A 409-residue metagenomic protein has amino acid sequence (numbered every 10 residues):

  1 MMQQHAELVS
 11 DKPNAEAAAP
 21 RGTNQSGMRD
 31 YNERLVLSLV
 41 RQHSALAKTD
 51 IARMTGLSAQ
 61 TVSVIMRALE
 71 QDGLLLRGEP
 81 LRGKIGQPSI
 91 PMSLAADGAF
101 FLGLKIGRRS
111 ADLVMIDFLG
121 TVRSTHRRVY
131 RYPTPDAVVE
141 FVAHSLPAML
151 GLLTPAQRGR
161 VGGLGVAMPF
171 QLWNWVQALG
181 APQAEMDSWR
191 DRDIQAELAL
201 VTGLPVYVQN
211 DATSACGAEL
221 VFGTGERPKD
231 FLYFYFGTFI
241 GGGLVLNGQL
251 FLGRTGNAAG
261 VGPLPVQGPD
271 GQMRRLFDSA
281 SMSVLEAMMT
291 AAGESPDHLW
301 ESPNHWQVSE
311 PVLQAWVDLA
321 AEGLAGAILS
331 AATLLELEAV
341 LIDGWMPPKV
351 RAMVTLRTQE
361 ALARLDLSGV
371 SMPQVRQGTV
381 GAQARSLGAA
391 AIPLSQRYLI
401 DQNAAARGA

Functional and structural regions predicted by a protein language model:
M1-P80, K84-R127, P133-P155, G159 (+2 more regions): ATP-binding/phosphotransfer module of carbohydrate and carboxylate kinases, centering on a glycine-rich
V9, T125-R127, P133-V138, M186-R190 (+1 more regions): Glycine/GP-enriched mid-protein hinge/lid loop-to-helix segment characteristic of carbohydrate kinases
F101-K105, V161-G165, F231-Y235, G241-G243: Short glycine-aspartate micro-motif
L113, G120, V166, L198 (+1 more regions): Conserved hydrophobic/aromatic pocket- or pore-lining residues that grip, position, or stack substrates in active sites
M115-I116, Q177-G180, L220-V221, V245-L246 (+1 more regions): Short amphipathic alpha-helical segments
V122, A178-L179, L250-F251: Hydrophobic "anchor" residues
P155-W189, E338-A339, D343-M346: Short beta-strand-loop/turn "lid" adjacent to the catalytic site in phosphate-handling enzymes
Q171-N174, T213-C216, G241-G242, F251 (+2 more regions): Short, active-site-adjacent cap segments at secondary-structure transitions
